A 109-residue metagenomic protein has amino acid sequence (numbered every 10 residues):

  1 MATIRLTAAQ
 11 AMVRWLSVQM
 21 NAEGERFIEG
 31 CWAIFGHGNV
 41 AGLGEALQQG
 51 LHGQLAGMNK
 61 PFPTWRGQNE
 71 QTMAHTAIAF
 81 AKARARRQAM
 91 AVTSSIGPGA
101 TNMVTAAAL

Functional and structural regions predicted by a protein language model:
M1-T101, T105, L109: Thiamine diphosphate
